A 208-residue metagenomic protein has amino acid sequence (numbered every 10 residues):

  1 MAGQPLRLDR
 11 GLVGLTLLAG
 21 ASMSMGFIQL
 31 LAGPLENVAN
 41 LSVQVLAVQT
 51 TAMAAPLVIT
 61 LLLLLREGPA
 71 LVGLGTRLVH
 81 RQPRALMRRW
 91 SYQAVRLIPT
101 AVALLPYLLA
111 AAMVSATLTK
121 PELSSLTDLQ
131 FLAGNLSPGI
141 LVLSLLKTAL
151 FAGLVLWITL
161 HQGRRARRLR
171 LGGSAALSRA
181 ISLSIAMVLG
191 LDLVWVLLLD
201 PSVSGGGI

Functional and structural regions predicted by a protein language model:
M1-L12, R170: Cytosolic juxtamembrane amphipathic/interface segments immediately preceding and feeding into a transmembrane helix
Q4-L8, G33-G68: Membrane-embedded or membrane-proximal helical elements that form or frame transporter/channel pores
G11-G33, S184-L198: Hydrophobic alpha-helical transmembrane segments of multi-pass membrane transport/permease proteins
V13, L17, E67, L86-A110 (+2 more regions): Selective transmembrane-helix segments that form parts of the transport pathway or gating/packing helices in multipass
S22-M23, A112-M113, F151-L156, L160 (+1 more regions): Hydrophobic core segments of alpha-helical transmembrane domains in multi-pass membrane transport and ion-translocation
L30-A52, A110-A149, I158-R179, S202-I208: Membrane-interfacial helix-loop-helix connectors in multipass membrane proteins
L62, R66-E67, L141-G153: Selective recognition of hydrophobic, aromatic-rich stretches within alpha-helical transmembrane segments of polytopic
L71-S91, G173: Short cytoplasmic-facing helical segments at TM-TM junctions of multi-pass membrane proteins
